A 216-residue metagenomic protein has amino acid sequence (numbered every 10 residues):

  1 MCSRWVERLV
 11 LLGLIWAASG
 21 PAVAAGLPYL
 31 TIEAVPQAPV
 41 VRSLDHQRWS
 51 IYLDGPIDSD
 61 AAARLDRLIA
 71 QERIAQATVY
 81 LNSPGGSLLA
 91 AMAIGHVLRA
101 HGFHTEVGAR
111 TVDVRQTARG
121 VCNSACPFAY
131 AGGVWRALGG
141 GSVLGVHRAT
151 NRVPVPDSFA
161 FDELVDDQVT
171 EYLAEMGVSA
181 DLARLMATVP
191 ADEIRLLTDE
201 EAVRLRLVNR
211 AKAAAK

Functional and structural regions predicted by a protein language model:
M1-R4: N-terminal secretory signal peptides that target proteins for export/translocation
R8-A18: Bacterial N-terminal signal peptides
V23-A77, L81-L88, G141-G177: Small-residue-centered hinge/linker elements
A61-L65, A90-I94, C122-C126, V165 (+4 more regions): Stable alpha-helical elements in mature extracytoplasmic
A70-V112: Mid-chain, structured segments of secreted extracytoplasmic proteins
A77-N82, E106-R110, L138-L144, A180-V189: Surface-exposed patches in mature extracellular/periplasmic domains of secreted proteins
A90, R99, F103-T150: Glycine-rich beta-to-alpha active-site loop
G145-K216: Charged, glycine-interspersed solvent-exposed loop segments at helix/strand-loop junctions that cap or gate access
